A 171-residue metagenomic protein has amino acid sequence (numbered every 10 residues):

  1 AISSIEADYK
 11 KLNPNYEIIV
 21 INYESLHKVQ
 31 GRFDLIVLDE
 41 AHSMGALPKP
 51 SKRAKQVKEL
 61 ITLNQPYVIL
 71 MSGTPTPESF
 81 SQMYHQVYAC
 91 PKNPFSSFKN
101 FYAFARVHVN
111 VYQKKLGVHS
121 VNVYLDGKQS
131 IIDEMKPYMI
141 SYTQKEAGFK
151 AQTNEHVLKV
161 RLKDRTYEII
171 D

Functional and structural regions predicted by a protein language model:
A1-S3, V20-Y23, A105, K159-R161: Short beta-strand segments
A1-Y9, P77-Q82: Conserved Walker A/P-loop ATP-binding site and its immediately adjacent core in helicase/helicase-like ATPase domains
N13, V29, L60-N64: Conserved catalytic network of the ASCE P-loop NTPase/AAA+ motor domain
N13-K28: Conserved two-lobed SF2 helicase motor
L26, S43-P48, P77-E78: Catalytic P-loop NTPase motifs of RecA-like helicase/translocase cores
L35, R53-E146: Conserved P-loop NTPase motor "coupling/switch" region that bridges the ATPase
D39-E40: Walker B catalytic acidic pair
K114, K136-D171: Inter-lobe connector of SF1/SF2 helicase motors
